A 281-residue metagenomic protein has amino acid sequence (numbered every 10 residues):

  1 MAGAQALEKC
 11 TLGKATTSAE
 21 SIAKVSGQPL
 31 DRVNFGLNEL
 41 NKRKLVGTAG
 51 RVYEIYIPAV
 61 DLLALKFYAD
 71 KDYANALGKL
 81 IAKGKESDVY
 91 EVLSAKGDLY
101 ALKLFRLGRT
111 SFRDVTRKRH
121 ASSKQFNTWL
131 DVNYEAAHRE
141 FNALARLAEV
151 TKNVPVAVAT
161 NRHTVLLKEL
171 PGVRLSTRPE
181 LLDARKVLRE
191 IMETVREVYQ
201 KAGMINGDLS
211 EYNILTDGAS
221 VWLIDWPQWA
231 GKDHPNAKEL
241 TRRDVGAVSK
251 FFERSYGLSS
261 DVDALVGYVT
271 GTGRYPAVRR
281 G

Functional and structural regions predicted by a protein language model:
M1-V25: Short amphipathic alpha-helical interface segments
A23-P29, L40, D131-V154, S176-D217 (+2 more regions): Conserved kinase catalytic-core helix
Q28-N34, K42-G50, D61-V173: Conserved ATP-binding subdomain of kinase catalytic cores across diverse folds
L37: DNA major-groove recognition helix of helix-turn-helix
R51-I57: Minor-groove-contacting beta-hairpin "wing" of winged helix-turn-helix DNA-binding domains
R106, P171, E211, T216 (+1 more regions): Short, glycine/acidic-enriched loop or turn micro-motifs at the edges of active sites
R174-R178, G231-H234: Short small-residue beta-strand/loop micro-motif enriched in glycine and branched aliphatics
Q200-G203, A219-G281: C-lobe/activation-segment region of protein kinase-like
